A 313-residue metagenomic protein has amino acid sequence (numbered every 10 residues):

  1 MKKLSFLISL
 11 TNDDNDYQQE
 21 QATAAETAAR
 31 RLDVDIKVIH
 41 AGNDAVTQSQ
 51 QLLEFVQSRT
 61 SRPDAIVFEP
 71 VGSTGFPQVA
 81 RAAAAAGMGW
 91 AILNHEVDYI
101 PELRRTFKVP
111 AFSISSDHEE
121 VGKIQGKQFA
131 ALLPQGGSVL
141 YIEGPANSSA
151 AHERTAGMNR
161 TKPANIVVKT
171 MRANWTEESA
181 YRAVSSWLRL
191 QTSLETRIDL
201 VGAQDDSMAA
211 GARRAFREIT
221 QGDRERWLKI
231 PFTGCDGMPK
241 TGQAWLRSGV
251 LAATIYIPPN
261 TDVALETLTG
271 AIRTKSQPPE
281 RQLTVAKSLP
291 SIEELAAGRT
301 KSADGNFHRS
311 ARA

Functional and structural regions predicted by a protein language model:
K2-L4, I142, T161-K162, Y256-A313: Hinge/cleft segment of the Venus flytrap/periplasmic-binding protein
K3-A24, A28, K37-F55, E69-T74 (+2 more regions): Extracytoplasmic "Venus flytrap"
L10-T11, H40, I114-S116, L140-S149 (+1 more regions): Short beta-strand->loop
Y17-L32, V121-Q125, S149-V167, S179-A183 (+1 more regions): Short, solvent-exposed amphipathic alpha-helices that sit in or adjacent to ligand/effector-binding or catalytic
A29-A45, S138-Y141, N159-Y181, K229: Short beta-strand elements in bilobed, periplasmic/extracellular small-molecule ligand-binding domains
Q48, L52, F112-V139, A180-A183 (+2 more regions): Hydrophobic alpha-helical segments within soluble ligand-binding/sensing domains
A65-A86, M158, K169, A173-A244: Hydrophobic alpha-helical
Q78-E120, P239-R247: Flexible loop/hinge segments that line or gate small-molecule binding clefts
